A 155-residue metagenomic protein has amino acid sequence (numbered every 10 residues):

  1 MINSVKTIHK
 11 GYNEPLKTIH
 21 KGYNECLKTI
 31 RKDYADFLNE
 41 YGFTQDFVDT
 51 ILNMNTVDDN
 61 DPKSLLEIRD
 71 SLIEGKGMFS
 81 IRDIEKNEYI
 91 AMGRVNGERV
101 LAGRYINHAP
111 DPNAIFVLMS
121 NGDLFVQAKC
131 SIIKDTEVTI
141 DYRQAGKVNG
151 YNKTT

Functional and structural regions predicted by a protein language model:
M1-T155: Conserved catalytic SET/PR domain of SAM-dependent protein methyltransferases, capturing the structural core that binds
